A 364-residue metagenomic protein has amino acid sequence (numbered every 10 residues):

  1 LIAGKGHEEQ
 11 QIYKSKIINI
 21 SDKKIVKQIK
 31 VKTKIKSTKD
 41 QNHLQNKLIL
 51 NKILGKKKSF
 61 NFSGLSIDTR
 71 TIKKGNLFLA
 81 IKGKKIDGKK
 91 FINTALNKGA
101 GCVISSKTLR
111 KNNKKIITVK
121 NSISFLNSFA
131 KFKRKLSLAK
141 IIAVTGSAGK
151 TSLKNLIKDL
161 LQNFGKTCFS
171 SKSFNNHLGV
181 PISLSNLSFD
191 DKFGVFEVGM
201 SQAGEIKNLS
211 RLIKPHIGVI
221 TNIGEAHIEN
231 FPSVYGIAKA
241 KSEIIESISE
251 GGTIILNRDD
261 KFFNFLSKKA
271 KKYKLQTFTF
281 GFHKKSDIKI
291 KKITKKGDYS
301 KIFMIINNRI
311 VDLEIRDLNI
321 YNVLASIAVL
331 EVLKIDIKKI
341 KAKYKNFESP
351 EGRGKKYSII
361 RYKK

Functional and structural regions predicted by a protein language model:
L1-A3, L77-A80, I104, A143 (+2 more regions): Structural motif
L1-F62, T71-L77, K82-L96, A100 (+7 more regions): ATP-dependent carboxylate-amine ligase
A3-Q10, G83-K85, L109, M200-A203 (+2 more regions): Short glycine-rich anion-binding loops that position phosphate/pyrophosphate groups of nucleotides and phosphorylated
Q11, I72-K73, K107-I116, N264-K271: Short loop/helix-cap segments at secondary-structure boundaries that form the rim of catalytic
L44-N51, S124-R258, F262-L275, L324-L333: Phosphate-binding loop of NTP-binding sites
S59, N186-D190, M200-A226, N264-I310 (+2 more regions): Extended acidic/charged loop-beta regions that coordinate divalent cations and stabilize anionic phosphate/carboxylate
V103-R110, R258-K261, F282-H283: Short, polar loop motifs at secondary-structure junctions
K114-L126: N-terminal pre-Walker A segment at the start of P-loop NTPase domains
